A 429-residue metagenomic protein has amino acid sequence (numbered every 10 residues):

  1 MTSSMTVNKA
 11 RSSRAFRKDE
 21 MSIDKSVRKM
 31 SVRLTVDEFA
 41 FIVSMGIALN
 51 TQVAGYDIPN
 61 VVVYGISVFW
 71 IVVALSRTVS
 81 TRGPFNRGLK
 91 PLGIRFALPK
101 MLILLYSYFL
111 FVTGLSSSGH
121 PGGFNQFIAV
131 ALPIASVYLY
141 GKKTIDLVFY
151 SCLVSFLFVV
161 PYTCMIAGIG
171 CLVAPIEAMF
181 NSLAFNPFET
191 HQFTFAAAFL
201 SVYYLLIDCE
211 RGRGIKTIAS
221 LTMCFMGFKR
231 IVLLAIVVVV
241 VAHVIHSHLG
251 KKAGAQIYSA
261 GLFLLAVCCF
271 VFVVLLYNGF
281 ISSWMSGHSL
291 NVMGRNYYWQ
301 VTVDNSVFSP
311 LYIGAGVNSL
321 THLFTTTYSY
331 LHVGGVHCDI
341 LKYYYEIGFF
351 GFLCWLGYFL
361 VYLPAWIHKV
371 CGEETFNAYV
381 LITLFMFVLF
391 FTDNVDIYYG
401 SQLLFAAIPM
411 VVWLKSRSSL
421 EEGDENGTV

Functional and structural regions predicted by a protein language model:
T2-G83, I103-S116, Y162-C171, P175 (+1 more regions): N-terminal signal-anchor transmembrane segment
S31-F41, F85-L104, T144-V154, G212-R213 (+1 more regions): Membrane-interfacial loop-to-transmembrane alpha-helix junctions, especially the N-terminal start
I42, V380-L389, V395-V429: Transmembrane alpha-helices of multi-pass inner-membrane enzymes
F85-G88, M101, Y203-N278, L360-C371 (+1 more regions): Hydrophobic alpha-helical segments of polytopic membrane proteins
K90-P91, R95-M101, I347-F387, S416-D424: Hydrophobic transmembrane alpha-helices and their immediate junctions
I94-Y140, L147, S151, F156: Aromatic-anchored transmembrane helix interface
I145-A174, P187-H246: Alpha-helical transmembrane segments of multi-pass inner-membrane proteins
S286-I347: Long extracytoplasmic/lumenal interhelical loops at the membrane interface of multi-pass membrane proteins
